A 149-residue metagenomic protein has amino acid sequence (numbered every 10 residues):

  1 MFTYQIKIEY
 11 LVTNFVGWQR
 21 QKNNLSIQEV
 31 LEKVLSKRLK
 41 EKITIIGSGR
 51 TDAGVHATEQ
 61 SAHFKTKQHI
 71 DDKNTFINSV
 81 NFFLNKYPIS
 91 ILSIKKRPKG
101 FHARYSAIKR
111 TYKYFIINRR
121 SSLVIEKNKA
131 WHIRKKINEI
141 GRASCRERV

Functional and structural regions predicted by a protein language model:
M1-R148: Structured-RNA-binding interfaces characteristic of tRNA pseudouridine synthases
